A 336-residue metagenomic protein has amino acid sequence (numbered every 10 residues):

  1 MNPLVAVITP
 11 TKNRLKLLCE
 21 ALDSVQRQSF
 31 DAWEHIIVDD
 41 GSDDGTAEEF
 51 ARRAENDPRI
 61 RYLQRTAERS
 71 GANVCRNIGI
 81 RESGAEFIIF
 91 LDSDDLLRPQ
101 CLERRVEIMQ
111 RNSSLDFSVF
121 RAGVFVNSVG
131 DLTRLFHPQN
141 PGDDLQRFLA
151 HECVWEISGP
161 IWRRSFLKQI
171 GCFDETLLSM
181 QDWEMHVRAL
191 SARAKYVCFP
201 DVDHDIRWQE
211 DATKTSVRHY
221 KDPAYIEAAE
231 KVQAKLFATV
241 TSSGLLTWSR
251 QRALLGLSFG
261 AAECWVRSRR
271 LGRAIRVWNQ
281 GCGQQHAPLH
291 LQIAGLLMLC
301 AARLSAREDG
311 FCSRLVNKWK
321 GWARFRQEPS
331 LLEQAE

Functional and structural regions predicted by a protein language model:
V5-A21, Q28, V38, A72: A conserved hydrophobic helix/loop-capping motif in glycosyltransferases and polysaccharide synthases
K16-C19, D44-R52, L96, Q100: Acidic helix N-cap motif at the loop->helix transition within catalytic regions of sugar-transfer enzymes
S24, D39-E48, R69, D92: A conserved acidic beta->alpha catalytic loop
T66-S83: Glycine-rich, basic loop-to-helix element that forms the pyrophosphate-binding segment of sugar-nucleotide handling
I88: Short aromatic/hydrophobic "clamp" motif used to bind/position activated sugar donors
Q100-L132: Conserved donor NDP-sugar-binding/catalytic core segment of glycosyltransferases
F120, Q139-A229: Conserved nucleotide-sugar donor-binding catalytic segment
Y196, V202-E336: C-terminal subregions of glycosyltransferases and related glycan-biosynthesis enzymes
